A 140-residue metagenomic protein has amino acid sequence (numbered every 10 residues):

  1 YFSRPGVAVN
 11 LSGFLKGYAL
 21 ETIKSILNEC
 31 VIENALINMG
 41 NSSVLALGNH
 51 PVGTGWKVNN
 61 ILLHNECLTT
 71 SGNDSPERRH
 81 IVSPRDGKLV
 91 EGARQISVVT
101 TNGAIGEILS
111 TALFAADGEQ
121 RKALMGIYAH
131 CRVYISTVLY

Functional and structural regions predicted by a protein language model:
Y1-Y140: Mature catalytic core of soluble alpha/beta enzymes
